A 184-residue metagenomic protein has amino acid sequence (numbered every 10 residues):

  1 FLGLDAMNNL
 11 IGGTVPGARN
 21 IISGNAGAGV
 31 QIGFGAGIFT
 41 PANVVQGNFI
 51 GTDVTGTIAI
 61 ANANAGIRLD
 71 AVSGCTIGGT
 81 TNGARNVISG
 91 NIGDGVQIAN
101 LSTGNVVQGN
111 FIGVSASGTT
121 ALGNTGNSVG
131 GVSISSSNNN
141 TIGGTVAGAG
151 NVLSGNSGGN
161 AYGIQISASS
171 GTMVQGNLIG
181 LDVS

Functional and structural regions predicted by a protein language model:
F1-S184: Extracellular parallel beta-helix/beta-solenoid repeat domains
